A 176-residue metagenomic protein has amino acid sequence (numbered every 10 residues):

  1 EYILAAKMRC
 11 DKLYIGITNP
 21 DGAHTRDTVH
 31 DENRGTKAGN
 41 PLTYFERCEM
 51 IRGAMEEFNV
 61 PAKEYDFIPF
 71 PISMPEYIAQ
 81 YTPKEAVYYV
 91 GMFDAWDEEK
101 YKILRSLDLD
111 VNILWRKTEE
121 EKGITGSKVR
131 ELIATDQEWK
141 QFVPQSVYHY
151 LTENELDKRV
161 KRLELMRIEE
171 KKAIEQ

Functional and structural regions predicted by a protein language model:
E1-Q176: Nucleotidyltransferase catalytic core that binds NTPs
